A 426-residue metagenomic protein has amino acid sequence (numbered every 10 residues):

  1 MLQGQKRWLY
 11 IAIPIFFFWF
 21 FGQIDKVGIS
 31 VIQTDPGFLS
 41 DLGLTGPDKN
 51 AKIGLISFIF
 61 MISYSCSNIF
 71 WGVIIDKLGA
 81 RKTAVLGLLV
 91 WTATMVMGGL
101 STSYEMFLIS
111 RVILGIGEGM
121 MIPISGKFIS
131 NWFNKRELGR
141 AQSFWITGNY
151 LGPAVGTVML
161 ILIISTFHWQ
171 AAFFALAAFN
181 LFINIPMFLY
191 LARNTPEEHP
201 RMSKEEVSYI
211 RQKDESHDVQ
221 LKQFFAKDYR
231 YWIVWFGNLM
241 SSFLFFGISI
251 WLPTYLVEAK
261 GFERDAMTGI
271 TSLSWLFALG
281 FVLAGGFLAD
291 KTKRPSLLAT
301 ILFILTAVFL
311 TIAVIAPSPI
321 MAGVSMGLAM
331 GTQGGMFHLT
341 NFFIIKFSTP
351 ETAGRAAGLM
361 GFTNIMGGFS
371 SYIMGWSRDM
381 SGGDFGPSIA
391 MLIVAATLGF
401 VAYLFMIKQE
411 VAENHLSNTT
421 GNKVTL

Functional and structural regions predicted by a protein language model:
I29-V31, D228-L283, F337, N341 (+1 more regions): Extracytoplasmic gate region of multi-pass secondary transporters
I32-S65: Extracellular/periplasmic helix-loop-helix junction of adjacent transmembrane segments in MFS-like secondary
C66-T102: Conserved MFS/SLC helix-loop-helix module at the cytosolic interface between two early adjacent transmembrane helices
S67-G79, V282-R294, R378: Helix-to-loop junctions at the C-terminal end of transmembrane segments in multipass secondary transporters
K77-L88, D290-F303: Cytoplasmic membrane-interface "Motif A"-like loop-to-helix N-cap segments of 12-TM Major Facilitator Superfamily
G79, L100-M106, G117, N134 (+2 more regions): Helix-breaking motifs and short loop linkers at transmembrane-helix boundaries and internal kinks in secondary membrane
S110-N149: Cytoplasmic helix-loop-helix junction between adjacent transmembrane helices in 12-TM secondary transporters
K293-T340: C-terminal transmembrane helical hairpin of 12-TM major facilitator-type secondary transporters
